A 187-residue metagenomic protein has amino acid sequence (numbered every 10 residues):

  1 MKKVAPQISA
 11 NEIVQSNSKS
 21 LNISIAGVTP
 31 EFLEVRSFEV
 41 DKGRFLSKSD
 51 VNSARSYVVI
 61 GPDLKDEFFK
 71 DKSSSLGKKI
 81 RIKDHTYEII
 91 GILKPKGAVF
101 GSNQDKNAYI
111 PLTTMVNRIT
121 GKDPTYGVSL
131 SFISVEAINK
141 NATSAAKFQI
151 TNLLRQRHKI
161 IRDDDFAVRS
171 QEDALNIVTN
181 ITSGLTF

Functional and structural regions predicted by a protein language model:
K2: Short acidic/polar active-site loop segments enriched in Thr and Asp
A5-E31, L46-Y57, K94-N103, L175: Short acidic/polar micro-motifs at solvent-exposed secondary-structure junctions
I8, G27, D84, A137 (+1 more regions): Conserved residues at beta->alpha junctions
S9-A10, V51, L130-S134, F166-D173: Short linear capping/connector segments at secondary-structure termini
I13, G77-R81, A167: Residue-level detector of beta-strand face positions
I23, Y87-G91, F166: Small-residue-enriched segments and motifs
E31-L46, R55-I160: Mid-to-C-terminal secondary-structure elements that act as membrane-proximal/extracytoplasmic interface segments
A142, K147-I150, Q156, I160-F187: Peri-transmembrane interface segments
